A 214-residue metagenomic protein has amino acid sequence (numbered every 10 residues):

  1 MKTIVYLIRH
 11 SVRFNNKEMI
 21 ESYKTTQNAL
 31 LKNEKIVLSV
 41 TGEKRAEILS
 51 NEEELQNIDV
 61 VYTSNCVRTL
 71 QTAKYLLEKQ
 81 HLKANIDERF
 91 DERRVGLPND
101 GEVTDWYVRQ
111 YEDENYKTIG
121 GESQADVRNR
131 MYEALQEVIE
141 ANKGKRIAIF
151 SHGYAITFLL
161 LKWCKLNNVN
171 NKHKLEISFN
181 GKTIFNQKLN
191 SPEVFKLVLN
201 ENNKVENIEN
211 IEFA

Functional and structural regions predicted by a protein language model:
M1-T3, E52, N85-I86, E92-T104 (+2 more regions): Acidic, low-complexity terminal tails and accessory targeting/binding regions of phosphate-metabolizing enzymes
K2-L82: Active-site-proximal alpha-helix that buttresses catalytic centers in soluble enzyme cores
V5, G144-F150, I184: Residue-level preference for the first positions of well-ordered beta-strands
H10-S11, T63-V67, R89, R146-Y154: Short, well-ordered beta-to-alpha junction loops that form the rim of enzyme active sites and present histidine/acidic
F14-E18, N28-V37, L77-E133, H173-E176 (+1 more regions): Phosphate-handling substructures
N15-N16, T157-L159: Short active-site-adjacent structural elements
E54-N57, V138-K145: Glycine-rich phosphate-binding loop signature in dinucleotide/nucleotide-binding domains
Y75, F158-K162: Active-site signature of alpha/beta-hydrolase-fold catalytic machinery across serine- and Asp/Cys-nucleophile hydrolases
